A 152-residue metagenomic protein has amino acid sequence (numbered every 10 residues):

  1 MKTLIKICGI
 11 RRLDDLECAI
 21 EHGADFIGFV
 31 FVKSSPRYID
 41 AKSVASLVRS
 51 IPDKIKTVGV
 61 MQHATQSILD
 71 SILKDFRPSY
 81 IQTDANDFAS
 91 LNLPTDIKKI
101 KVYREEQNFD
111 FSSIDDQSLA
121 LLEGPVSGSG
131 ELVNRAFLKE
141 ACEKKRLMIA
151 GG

Functional and structural regions predicted by a protein language model:
M1-A150: Conserved N-terminal beta1-alpha1 strand-loop-helix module at the mouth
